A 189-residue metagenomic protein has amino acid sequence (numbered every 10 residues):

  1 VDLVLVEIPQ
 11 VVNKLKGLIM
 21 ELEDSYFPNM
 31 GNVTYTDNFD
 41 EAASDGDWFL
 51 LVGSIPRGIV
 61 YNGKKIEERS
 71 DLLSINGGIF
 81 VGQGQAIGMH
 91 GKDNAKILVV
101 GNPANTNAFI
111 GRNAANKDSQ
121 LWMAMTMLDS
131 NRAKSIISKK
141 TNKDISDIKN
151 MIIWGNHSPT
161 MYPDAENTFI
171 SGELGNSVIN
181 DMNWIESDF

Functional and structural regions predicted by a protein language model:
D2-G46, Y61-N62: Conserved N-terminal Rossmann-fold NAD(P) cofactor-binding segment
E21-S25, N29, H90, A114 (+1 more regions): Change "in soluble alpha/beta enzymes" to "in soluble alpha/beta proteins
G46-D47, A95: Conserved acidic residues
F49-L51, V99: Redox-cofactor binding/interface segments in oxidoreductases and associated redox assembly factors
G53-P56: Conserved NAD(P)H cofactor-binding loop of Rossmann-fold oxidoreductase domains
I59-E68: Surface-exposed, active-site-proximal loop segments in enzymatic domains
E67-S135: Rossmann-like NAD(P)(H) cofactor-binding subdomain of soluble oxidoreductases
A115-Q120, S130-F189: C-terminal substrate-binding/catalytic lobe of Rossmann-fold NAD(P)-dependent dehydrogenases
